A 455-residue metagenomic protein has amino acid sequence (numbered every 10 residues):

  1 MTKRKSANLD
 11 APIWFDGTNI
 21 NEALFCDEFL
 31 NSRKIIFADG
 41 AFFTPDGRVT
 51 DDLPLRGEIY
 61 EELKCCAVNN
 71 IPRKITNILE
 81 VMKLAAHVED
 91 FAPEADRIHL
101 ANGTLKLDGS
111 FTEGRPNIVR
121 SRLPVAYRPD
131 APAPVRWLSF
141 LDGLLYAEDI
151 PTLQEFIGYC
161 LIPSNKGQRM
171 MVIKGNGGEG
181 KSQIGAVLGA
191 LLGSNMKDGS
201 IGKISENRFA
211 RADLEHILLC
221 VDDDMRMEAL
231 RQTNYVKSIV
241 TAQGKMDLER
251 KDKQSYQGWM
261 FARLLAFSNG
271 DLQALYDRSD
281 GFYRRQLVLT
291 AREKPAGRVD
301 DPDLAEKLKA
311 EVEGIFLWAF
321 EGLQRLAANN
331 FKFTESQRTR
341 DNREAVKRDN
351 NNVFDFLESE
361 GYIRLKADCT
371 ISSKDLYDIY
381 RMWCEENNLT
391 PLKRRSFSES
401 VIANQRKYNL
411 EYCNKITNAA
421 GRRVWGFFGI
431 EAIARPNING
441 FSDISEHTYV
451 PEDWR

Functional and structural regions predicted by a protein language model:
M1-K34, F43, R48-V49, K106 (+5 more regions): Replication-associated primase and helicase/ATPase modules
T2-Y127, W259, S372, L392: Intein modules and their embedded homing endonuclease domains
T18-L24, G189-S194, A229-M246, S398-V401: A short, contiguous, amphipathic alpha-helix enriched in charged residues
L30-R48, L53-L55, I98-H99, T104-L218 (+5 more regions): P-loop NTPase catalytic core of nucleic-acid-dependent motor ATPases
T76, L192-S194, G199-R208, L230 (+5 more regions): Positively charged interface segments
A210-K253: Conserved nucleotide-sensing/catalytic segment adjacent to the nucleotide-binding pocket in NTP-handling enzymes
H216-L219, M260-L264: Loop/turn-to-beta-strand initiation segments
K309-N351: Phosphate-handling catalytic cores of nucleic-acid transaction enzymes
